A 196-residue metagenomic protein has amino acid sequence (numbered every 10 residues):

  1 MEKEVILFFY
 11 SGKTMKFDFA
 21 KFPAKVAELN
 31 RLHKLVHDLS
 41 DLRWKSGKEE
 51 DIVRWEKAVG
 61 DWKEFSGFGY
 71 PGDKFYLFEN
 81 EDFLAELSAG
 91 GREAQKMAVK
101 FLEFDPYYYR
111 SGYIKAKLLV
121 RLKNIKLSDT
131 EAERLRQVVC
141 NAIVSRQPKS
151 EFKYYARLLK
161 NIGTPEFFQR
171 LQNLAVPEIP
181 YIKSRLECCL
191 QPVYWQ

Functional and structural regions predicted by a protein language model:
F9-K153: Extended repeat-based scaffolds of very large eukaryotic assembly and lipid-transport proteins
K16-A24, L29, F167-Q196: Eukaryotic acidic, Ser/Thr-rich intrinsically disordered low-complexity regions
F101, K117, R121, R157-N161 (+1 more regions): Core register positions within helices of long alpha-helical scaffolds
A142-I143, A156-L159, Q172: Extended amphipathic alpha-helical scaffold segments
R146, I162, P177: Residue-level signal for short amphipathic helical patches enriched in basic/charged and nearby hydrophobic residues
E151, K160-Q169: Internal alpha-helical scaffold/solenoid segments in large eukaryotic proteins
